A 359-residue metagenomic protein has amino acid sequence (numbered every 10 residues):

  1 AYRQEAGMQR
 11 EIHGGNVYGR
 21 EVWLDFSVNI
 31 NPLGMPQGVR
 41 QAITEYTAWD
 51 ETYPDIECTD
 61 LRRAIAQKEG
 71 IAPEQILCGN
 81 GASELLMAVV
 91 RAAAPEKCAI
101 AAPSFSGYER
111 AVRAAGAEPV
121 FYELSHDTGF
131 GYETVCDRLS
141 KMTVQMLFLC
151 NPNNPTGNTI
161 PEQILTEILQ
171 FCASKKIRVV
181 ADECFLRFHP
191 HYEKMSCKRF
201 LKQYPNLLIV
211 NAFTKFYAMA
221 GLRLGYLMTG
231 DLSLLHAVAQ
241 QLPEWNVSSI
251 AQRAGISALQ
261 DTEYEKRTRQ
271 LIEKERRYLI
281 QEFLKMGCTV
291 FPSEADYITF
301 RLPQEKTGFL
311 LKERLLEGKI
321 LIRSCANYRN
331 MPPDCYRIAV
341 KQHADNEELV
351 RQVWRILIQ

Functional and structural regions predicted by a protein language model:
A1-T52, T143: N-terminal "arm"/small-domain region of PLP-dependent enzymes with the aminotransferase-like
Y2, A92-L149: PLP-dependent aminotransferase-like
G34-G38, E57, N206-L284, C288-F291: PLP-dependent aminotransferase class I/II
Q37, E305-E313, D345-L349: Short, conserved charged micro-motifs
T59-C98, E305: Phosphate-binding glycine-rich loop
H126-H189: Active-site phosphate-binding strand-loop segment of PLP-dependent enzymes
Q163, E317-G318, N327-Q359: PLP-dependent enzyme catalytic core of the Aspartate aminotransferase-like
E273, M286-G318: Conserved PLP-binding catalytic core of the aspartate aminotransferase-like
